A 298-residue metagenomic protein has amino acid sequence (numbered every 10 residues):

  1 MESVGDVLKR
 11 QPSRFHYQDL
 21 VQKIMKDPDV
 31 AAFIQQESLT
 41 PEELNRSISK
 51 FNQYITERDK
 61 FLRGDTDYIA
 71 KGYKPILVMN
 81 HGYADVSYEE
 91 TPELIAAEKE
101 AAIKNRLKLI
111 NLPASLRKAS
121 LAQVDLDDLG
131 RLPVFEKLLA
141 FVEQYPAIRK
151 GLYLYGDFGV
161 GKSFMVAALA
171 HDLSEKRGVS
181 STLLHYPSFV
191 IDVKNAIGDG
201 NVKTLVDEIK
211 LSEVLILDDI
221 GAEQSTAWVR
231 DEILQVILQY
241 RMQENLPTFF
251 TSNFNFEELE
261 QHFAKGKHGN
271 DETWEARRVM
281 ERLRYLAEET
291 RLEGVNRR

Functional and structural regions predicted by a protein language model:
M1-K71: N-terminal nucleic-acid engagement/recognition segments and initiation subdomains in replication, restriction
K50, Q224-R298: Replace "adjacent to P-loop NTPase cores in ATP/GTP-dependent enzymes" with "adjacent to NTP-binding cores
I55-L112: Interdomain "pre-motor" coupling segment immediately N-terminal to P-loop NTPase/helicase cores
A114-I148: N-terminal pre-Walker A segment at the start of P-loop NTPase domains
P146-A167: Walker A/P-loop nucleotide-binding motif
A170-T182: Post-Walker A helix-loop "phosphate-sensing" segment adjacent to the P-loop in P-loop NTPases
L183, I216-D218, P247-N253: Structural recognition of the conserved hydrophobic beta-strand(s) that form the central parallel beta-sheet of P-loop
K194-L246: Conserved nucleotide-sensing/catalytic segment adjacent to the nucleotide-binding pocket in NTP-handling enzymes
